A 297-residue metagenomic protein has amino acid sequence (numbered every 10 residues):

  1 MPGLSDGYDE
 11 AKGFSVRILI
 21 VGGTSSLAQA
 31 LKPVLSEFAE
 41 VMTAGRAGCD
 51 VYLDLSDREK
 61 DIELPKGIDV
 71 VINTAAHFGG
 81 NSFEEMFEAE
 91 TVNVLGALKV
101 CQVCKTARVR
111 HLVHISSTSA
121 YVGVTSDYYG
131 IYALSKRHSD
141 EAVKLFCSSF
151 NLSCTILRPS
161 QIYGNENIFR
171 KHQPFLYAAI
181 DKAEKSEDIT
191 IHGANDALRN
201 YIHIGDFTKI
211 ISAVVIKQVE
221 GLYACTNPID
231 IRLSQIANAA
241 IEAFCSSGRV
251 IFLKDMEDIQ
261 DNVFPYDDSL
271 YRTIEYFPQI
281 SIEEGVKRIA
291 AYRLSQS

Functional and structural regions predicted by a protein language model:
I18-V34: N-terminal Rossmann NAD(P)H-binding glycine-rich loop of SDR-like oxidoreductase domains
V21, A44, T74, L112-T118 (+1 more regions): SDR active-site strand-loop-helix element
T43-D61: Adenosine-cofactor binding site in Rossmann-like domains, unifying the SAM/SAH pocket of S-adenosylmethionine-dependent
L55-V92, S119-G123: NAD(P)H-binding glycine-rich loop region in Rossmannoid oxidoreductase-like domains and their noncatalytic homologs
E88-G96, G130, L134-S135: Glycine-rich NAD(P)-binding loop of the Rossmann-fold in SDR/ketoreductase-type enzymes
L98-A133, T155: Conserved Rossmann-fold NAD(P)-dependent oxidoreductase catalytic core, especially the SDR/UDP-sugar
K144-L198, I204-G205: NAD(P)-dependent short-chain dehydrogenase/reductase
E187, H192-N195, R199-S297: C-terminal substrate-binding subdomain of Rossmann-fold SDR/epimerase-dehydratase oxidoreductases
